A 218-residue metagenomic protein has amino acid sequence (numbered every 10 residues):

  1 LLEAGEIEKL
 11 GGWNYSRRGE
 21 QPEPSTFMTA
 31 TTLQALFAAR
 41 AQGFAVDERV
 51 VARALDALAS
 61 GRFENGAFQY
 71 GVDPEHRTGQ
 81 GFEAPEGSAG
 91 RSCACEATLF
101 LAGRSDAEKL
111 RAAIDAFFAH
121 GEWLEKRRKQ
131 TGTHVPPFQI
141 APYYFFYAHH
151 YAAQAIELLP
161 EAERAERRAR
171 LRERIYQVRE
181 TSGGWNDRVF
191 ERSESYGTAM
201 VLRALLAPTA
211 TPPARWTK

Functional and structural regions predicted by a protein language model:
L1: Mobile, glycine-rich extracellular loop/lid and propeptide segments that shape or gate substrate/ligand access
A4-A52, S60-R170, G184-T217: An alpha-helical repeat/solenoid feature that recognizes helix-turn-helix modules
A57: Active-site neighborhood of glycoside hydrolase catalytic domains
E180-T181: The feature captures the short pre-catalytic strand/loop hairpin that immediately precedes and shapes the active-site
